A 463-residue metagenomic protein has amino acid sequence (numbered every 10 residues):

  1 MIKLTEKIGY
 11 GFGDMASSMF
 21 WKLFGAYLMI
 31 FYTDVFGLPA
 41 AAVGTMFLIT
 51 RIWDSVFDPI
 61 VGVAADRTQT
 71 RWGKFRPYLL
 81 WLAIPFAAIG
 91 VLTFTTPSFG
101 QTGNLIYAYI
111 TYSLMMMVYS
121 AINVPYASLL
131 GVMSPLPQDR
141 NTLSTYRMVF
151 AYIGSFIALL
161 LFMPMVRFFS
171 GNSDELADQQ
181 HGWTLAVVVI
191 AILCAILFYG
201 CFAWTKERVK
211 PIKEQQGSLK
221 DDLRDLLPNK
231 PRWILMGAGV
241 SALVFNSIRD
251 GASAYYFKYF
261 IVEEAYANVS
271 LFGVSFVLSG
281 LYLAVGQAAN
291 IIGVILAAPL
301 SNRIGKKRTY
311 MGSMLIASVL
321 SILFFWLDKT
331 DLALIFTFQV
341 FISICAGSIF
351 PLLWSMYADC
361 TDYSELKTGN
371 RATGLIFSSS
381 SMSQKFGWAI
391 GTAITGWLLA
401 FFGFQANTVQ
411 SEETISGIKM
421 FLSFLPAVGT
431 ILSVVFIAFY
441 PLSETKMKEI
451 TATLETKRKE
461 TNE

Functional and structural regions predicted by a protein language model:
M1-E463: Membrane-embedded alpha-helical bundles of multi-pass transporters/translocases, especially carrier/permease families
